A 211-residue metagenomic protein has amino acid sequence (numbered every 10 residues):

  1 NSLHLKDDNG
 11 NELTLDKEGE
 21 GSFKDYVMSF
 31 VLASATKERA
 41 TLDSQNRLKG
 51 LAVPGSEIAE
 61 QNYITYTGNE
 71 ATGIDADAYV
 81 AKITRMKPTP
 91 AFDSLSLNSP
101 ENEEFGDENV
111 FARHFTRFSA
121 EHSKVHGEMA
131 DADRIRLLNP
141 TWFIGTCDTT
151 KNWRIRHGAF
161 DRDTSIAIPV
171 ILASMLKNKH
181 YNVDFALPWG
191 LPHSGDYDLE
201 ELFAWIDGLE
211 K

Functional and structural regions predicted by a protein language model:
N1-N9, T14, G158-V183: Active-site-adjacent alpha-helix of alpha/beta-hydrolase-fold enzymes
N1-T146: Accessory cap/linker subdomain of secreted extracellular hydrolases
N139, A167-I171, Y197-E201: Extracytoplasmic/secreted proteins, especially bacterial periplasmic and envelope-associated proteins
F143-D148, L209-K211: Surface-exposed acidic, glycine-flexible loop patches that form ligand/cofactor-binding and adhesion interfaces
T150-G158: Catalytic His-Asp charge-relay segment
G158-D161, N182-G195, L199: Histidine-bearing beta->alpha loop at or near hydrolase active sites
D198-K211: Catalytic active-site module of serine/aspartate enzymes centered on a nucleophile-bearing elbow/loop
